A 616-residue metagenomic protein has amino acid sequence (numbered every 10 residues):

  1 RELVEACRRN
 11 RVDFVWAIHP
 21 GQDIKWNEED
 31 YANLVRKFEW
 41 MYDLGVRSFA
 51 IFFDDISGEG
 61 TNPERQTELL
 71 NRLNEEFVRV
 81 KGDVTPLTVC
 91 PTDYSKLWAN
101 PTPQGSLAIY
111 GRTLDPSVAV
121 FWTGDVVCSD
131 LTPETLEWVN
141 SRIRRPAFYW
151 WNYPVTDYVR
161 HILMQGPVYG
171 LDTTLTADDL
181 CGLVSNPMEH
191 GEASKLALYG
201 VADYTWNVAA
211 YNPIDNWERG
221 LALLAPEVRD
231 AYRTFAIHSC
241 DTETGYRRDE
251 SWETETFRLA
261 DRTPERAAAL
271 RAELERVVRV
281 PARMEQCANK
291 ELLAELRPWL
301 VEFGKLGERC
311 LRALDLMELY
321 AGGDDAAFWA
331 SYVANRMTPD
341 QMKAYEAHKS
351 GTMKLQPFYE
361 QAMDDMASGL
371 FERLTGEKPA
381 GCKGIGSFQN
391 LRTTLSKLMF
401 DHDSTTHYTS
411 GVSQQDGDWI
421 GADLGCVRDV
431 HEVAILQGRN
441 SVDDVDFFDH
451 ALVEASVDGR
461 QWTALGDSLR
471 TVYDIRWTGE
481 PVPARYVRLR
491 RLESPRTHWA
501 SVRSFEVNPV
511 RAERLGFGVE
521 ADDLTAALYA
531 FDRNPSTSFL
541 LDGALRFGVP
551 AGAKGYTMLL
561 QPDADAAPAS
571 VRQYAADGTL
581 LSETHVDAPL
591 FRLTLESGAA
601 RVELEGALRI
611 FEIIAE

Functional and structural regions predicted by a protein language model:
R1-D30, K37, D43-R47: Feature activates predominantly on carbohydrate-active enzymes
K37, L44-R47, I56-E218: Catalytic-core regions of glycoside hydrolase
G45-R47, D83, D179, D429 (+4 more regions): Short loop/turn motifs at secondary-structure junctions
P213-G381: C-terminal functional modules
F371-V430, L436-H450, D467-S468, T497-W499 (+3 more regions): Disordered, acidic Ser/Thr/Pro-rich linker "stalks" and the adjacent N-terminal cap of the next globular domain
V442-V507, D565-E616: Trp- and acidic/polar-enriched beta-sheet ligand-binding modules for extracellular glycan and matrix recognition
